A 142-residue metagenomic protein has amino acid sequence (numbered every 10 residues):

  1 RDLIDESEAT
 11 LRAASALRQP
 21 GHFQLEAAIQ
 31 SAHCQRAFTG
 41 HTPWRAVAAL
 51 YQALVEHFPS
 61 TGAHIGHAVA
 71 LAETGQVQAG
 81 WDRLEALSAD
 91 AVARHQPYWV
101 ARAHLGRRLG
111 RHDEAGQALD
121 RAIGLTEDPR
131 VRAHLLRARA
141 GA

Functional and structural regions predicted by a protein language model:
R1-Q52: Amphipathic helix-loop-helix modules that constitute alpha-helical solenoid scaffolds
D5, L25, I29, T61 (+3 more regions): Start-of-helix signal in alpha-solenoid helical-repeat scaffolds, especially tetratricopeptide repeats
R18, F58, S88-A91, T126-P129 (+1 more regions): Alpha-helical junction/boundary sensor with strong preference for TPR arrays
E26, Q30, G66, A70 (+3 more regions): "A position-specific structural signal for the A-helix of alpha-solenoid helical repeats
F38-H41, T74, L109, A142: Structural motif corresponding to the intra-repeat A-B loop/turn of tetratricopeptide repeats
T61, H112-R130: TPR/TPR-like (Sel1-like) alpha-helical repeat modules
G62, A91-W99, E127-L135: Boundary/linker segments of alpha-helical solenoid repeat arrays
